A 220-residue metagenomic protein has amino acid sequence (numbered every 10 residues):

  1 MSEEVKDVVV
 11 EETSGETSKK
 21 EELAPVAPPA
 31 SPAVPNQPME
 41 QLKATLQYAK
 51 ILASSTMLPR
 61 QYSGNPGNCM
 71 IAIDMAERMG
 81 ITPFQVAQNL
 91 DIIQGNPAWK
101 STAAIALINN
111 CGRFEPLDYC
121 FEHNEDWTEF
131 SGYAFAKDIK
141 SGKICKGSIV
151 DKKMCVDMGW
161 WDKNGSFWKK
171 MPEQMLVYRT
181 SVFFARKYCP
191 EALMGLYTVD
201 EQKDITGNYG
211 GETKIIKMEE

Functional and structural regions predicted by a protein language model:
S2-E220: Polyanion-binding surfaces on beta-sheet-dominated domains and ring/shell assemblies
